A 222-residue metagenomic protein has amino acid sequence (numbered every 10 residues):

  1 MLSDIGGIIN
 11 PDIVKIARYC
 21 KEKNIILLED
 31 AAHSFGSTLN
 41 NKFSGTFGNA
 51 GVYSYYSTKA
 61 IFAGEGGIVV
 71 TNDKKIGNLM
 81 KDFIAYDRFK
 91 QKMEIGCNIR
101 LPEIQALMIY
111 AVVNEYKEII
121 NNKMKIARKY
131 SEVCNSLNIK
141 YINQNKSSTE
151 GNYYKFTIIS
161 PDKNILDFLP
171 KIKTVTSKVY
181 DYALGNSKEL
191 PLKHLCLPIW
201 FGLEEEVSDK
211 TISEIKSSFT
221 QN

Functional and structural regions predicted by a protein language model:
M1-A63, V70: Active-site phosphate-binding strand-loop segment of PLP-dependent enzymes
M1-S3, I8-K15, T38, K74-N222: PLP-dependent aminotransferase class I/II
G66-T71, F156: Conserved RNP beta-strands of RNA recognition motif
